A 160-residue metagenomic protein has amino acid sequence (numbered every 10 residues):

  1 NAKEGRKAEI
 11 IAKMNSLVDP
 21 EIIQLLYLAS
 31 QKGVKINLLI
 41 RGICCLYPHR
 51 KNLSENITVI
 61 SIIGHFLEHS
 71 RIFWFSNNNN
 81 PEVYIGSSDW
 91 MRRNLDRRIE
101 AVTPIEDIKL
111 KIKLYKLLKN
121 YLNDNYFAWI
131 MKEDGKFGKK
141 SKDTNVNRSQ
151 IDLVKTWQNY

Functional and structural regions predicted by a protein language model:
N1-Y160: PLD/PLD-like phosphodiesterase catalytic module centered on the HKD motif
